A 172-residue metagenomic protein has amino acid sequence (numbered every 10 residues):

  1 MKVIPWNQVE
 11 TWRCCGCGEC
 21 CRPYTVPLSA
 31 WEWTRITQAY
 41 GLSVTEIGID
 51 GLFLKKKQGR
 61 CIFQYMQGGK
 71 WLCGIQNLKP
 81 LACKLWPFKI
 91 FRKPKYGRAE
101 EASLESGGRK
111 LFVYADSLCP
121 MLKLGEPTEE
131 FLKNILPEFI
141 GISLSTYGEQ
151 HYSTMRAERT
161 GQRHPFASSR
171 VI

Functional and structural regions predicted by a protein language model:
M1-I172: Short loop/turn segments that flank or connect secondary-structure elements
